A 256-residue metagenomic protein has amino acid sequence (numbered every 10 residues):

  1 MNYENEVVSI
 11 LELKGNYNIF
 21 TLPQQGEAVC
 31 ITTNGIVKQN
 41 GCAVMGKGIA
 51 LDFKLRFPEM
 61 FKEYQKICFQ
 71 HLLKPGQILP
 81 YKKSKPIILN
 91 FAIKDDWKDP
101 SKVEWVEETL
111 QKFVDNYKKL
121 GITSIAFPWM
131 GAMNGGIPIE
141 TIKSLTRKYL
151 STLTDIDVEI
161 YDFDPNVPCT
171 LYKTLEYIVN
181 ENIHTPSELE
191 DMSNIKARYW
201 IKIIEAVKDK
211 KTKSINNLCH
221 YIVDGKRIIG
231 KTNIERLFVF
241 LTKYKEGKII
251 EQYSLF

Functional and structural regions predicted by a protein language model:
M1-F256: Macrodomain-like recognition of ADP-ribose-binding/processing modules
